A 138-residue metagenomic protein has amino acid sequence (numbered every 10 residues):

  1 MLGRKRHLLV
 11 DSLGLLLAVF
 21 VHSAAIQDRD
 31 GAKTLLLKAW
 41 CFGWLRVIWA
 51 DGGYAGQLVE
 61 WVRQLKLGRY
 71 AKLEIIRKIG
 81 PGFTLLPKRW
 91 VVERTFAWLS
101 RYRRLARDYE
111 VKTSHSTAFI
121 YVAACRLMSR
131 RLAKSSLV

Functional and structural regions predicted by a protein language model:
M1-G43: Electropositive, glycine- and tryptophan-enriched low-complexity nucleic-acid-binding patches
L8-L9, G14, A32, I48-D51 (+3 more regions): Mobile genetic element proteins and their domesticated derivatives, centered on retroelements and DNA transposons
L9, L35-L36, L99, L105 (+1 more regions): Generic leucine side-chain signal with a strong bias for well-ordered alpha-helical environments
A25, C41-H115: Helix-centered, glycine/charged polyanion-binding patches within enzymatic domains that contact phosphate-containing
L37, A97, I120-A124: Generic alpha-helical structural context detector
W40-C41, E110, L132, L137: Intrinsic disorder/low-complexity segments in short proteins, especially the signal peptide and propeptide regions
H115-V138: C-terminal domain-tail junction helix/linker
